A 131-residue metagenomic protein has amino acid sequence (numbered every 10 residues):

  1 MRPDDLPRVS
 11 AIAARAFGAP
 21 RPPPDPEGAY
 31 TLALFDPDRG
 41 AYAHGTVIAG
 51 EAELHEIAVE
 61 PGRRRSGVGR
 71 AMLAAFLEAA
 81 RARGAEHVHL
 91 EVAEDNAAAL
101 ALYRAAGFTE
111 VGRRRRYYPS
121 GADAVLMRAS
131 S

Functional and structural regions predicted by a protein language model:
P3-S66, R70-A79, R83, S130-S131: Acetyl-CoA-dependent GNAT
I48, H89-E91, T109-L126: Conserved catalytic-core motifs of GNAT/GCN5-like acyltransferases
E60, A93, R104, R128: Conserved ATP-binding/Mg2+-coordinating segment of the Bergerat-fold
E60, R64, D95, P119: Glycine-/small-residue-rich active-site loops that bind phosphorylated ligands and cofactors
L73, N96-A99, R116-G121: Short glycine/proline-centered loop/turn elements that form peptide/ligand docking sites
R104-R113, S131: Conserved acetyl-CoA-binding loop of GNAT-fold acetyltransferases
